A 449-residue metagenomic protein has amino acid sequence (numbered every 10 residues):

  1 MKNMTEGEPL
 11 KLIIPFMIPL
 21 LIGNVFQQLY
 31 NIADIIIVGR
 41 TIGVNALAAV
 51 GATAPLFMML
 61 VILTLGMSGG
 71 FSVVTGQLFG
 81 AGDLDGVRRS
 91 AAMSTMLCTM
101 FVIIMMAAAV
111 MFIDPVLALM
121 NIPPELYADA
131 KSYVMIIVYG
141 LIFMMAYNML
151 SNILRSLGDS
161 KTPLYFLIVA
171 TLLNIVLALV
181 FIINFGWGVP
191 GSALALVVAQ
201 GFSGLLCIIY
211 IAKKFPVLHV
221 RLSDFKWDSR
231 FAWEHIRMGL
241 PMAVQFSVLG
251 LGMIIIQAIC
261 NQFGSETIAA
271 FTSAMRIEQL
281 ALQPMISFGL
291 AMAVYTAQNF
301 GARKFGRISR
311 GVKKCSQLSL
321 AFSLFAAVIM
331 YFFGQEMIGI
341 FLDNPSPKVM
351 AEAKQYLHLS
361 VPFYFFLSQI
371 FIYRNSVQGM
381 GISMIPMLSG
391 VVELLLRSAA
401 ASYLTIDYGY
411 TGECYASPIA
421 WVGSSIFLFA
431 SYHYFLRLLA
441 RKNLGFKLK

Functional and structural regions predicted by a protein language model:
M1-M17, T75-G140, N184-L240, T296-P362 (+1 more regions): Short alpha-helical transmembrane segments in multi-pass integral membrane proteins
E6, L10-L29, A33, L56-L63 (+7 more regions): Residue-level signal for short hydrophobic patches within transmembrane helices of multi-pass membrane transporters
P15-D34, I136, Y147, A170 (+4 more regions): Transmembrane helical elements of multi-pass membrane transporters/channels
L21, V25, L29, A33 (+20 more regions): Generic alpha-helical transmembrane segments of integral inner-membrane proteins, especially permease/transport modules
V25, L29-A48, L117-P124, V180-W187 (+6 more regions): Helix-terminus/linker motif at the lipid-water interface of multi-pass membrane proteins
V44-P55, A130, V134, A193 (+2 more regions): Small-residue hotspots at the loop-to-helix junctions and early N-terminal turns of transmembrane alpha-helices
L47-A107, M144-P163, A270-G334, L367-S389: Small-residue-rich hydrophobic transmembrane alpha-helices
S68, I137-R155, P163-T171, S192-C207 (+4 more regions): Short runs within selected transmembrane alpha-helices of multi-pass transporters and secretion channels
